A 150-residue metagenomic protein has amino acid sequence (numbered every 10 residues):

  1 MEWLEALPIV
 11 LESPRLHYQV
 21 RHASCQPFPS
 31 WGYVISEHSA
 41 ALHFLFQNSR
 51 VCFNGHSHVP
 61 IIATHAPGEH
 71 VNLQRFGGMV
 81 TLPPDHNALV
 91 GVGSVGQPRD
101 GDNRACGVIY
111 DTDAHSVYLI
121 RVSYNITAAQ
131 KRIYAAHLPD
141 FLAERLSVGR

Functional and structural regions predicted by a protein language model:
M1-F53, S57-R75: Conserved catalytic scaffold of divalent metal-dependent phosphoesterases
P67-R150: Acidic, His/Gly-rich catalytic cores of divalent-metal-dependent hydrolytic chemistry
